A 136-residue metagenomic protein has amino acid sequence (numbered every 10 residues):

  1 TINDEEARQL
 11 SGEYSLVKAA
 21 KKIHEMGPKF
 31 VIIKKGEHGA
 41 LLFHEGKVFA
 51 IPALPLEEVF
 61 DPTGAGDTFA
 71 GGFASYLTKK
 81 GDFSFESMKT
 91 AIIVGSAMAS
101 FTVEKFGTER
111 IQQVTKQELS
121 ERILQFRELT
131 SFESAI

Functional and structural regions predicted by a protein language model:
T1-N3: Non-cysteine beta-strand/loop elements that form the S-adenosyl-L-methionine
E6-A7: Active-site rim beta-loop-alpha module in soluble metabolic enzymes
G12-I136: Conserved phosphate-binding/catalytic region of the ribokinase-like
